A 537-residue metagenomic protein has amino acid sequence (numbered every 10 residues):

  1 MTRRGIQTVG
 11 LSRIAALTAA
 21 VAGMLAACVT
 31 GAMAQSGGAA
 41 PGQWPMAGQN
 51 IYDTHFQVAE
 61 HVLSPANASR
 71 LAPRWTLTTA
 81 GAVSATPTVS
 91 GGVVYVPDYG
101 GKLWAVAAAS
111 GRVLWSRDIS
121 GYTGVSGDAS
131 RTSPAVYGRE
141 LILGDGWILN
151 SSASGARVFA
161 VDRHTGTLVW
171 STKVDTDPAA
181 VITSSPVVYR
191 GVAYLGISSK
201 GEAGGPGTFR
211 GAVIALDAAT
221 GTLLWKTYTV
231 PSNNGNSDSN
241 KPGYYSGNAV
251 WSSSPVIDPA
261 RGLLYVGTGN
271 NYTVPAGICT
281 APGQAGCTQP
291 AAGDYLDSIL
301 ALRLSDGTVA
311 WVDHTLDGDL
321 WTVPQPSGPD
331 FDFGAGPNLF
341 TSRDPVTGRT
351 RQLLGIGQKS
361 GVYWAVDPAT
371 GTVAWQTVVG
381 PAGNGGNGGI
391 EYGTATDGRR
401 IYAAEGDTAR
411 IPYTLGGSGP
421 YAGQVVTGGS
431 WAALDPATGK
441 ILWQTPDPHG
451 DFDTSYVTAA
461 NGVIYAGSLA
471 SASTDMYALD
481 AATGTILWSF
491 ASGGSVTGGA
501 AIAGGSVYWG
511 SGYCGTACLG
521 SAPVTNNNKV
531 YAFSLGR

Functional and structural regions predicted by a protein language model:
T2-T18: Bacterial N-terminal signal peptides that target proteins for export
A15-C28: Bacterial N-terminal signal peptides
Q35-P73: Blade/loop signatures of beta-propeller domains
P41-Q49, A80-K102, V125-V158, P178-V213 (+9 more regions): Repeat-blade elements of multi-bladed beta-propeller folds
A72-R74, R112-S116, T167-S171, L224-W225 (+4 more regions): A structural motif specific to WD40 beta-propellers
D118-V125, K173-D177, K226-Y245, T308-D330 (+2 more regions): Surface-exposed loop and turn segments in beta-propeller and other repeat-based domains that flank or scaffold
G155-G166, F209-T222, Q284-G307, D367 (+3 more regions): Beta-propeller blade signature
